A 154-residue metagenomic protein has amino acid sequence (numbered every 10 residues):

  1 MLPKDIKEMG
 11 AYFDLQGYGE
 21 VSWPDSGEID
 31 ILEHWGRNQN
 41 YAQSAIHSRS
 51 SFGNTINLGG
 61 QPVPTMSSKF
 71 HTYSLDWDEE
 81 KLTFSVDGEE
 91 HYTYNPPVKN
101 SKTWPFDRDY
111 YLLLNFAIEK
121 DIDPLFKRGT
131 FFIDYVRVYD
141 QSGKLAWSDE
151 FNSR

Functional and structural regions predicted by a protein language model:
M1-R154: GH16 jelly-roll
